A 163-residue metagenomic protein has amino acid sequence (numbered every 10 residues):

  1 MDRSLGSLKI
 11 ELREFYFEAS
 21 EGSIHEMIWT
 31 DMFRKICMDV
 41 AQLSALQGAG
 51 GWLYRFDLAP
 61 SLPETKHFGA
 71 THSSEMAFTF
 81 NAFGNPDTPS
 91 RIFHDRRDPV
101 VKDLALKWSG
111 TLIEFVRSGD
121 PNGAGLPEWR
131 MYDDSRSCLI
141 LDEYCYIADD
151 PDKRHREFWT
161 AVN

Functional and structural regions predicted by a protein language model:
M1-D2, V101, F158-N163: Generic hydrophobic, helix-prone segments enriched in Leu/Val/Ile
M1-P99, T111, S118: Substrate-gating cap/lid region and adjacent catalytic-acid/histidine neighborhood within extracellular/lumenal
A41, G69-S74, C138-D150: Short, charged low-complexity intrinsically disordered segments located at boundaries of structured domains
D57-A59, G119-Y144: Polar, surface-exposed loop/tail segments that function as active-site lids or cofactor/substrate-recognition elements
T71, L106, M131-D133: A structural signal for short secondary-structure junctions
N81, N85, D134, Y144-Y146: Short capping/connector residues at structural and topological boundaries
V101-A124: Non-catalytic, well-ordered alpha-helical segments in soluble enzyme domains
Y144-N163: Tryptophan-rich aromatic "cage" segments
